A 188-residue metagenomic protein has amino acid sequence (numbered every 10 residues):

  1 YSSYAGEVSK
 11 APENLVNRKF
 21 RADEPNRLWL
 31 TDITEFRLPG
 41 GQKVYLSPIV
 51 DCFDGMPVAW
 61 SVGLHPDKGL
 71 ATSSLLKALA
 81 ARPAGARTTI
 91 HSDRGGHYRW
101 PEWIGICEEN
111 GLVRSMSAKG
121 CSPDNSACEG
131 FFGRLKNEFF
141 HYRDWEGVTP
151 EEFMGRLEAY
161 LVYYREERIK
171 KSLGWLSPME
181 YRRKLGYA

Functional and structural regions predicted by a protein language model:
Y1-A188: Charged DNA-binding/catalytic regions of mobile-element recombinases
